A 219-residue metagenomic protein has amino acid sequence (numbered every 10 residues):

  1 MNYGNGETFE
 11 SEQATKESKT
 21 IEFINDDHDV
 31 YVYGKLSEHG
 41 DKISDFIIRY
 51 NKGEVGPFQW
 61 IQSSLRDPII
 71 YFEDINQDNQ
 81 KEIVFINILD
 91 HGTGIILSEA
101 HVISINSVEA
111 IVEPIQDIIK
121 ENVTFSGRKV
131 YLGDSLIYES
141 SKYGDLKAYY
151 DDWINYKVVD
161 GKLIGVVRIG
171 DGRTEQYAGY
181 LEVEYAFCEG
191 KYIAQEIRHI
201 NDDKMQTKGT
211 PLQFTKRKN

Functional and structural regions predicted by a protein language model:
M1-D29, V108-N219: Acidic, small-residue rich beta-repeat scaffolds with periodic aromatic anchors
M1-P68: Terminal domain-start segments
Y33-L36, N87-I88, V167: Recurrent small/Gly-Pro-centered beta-turn motifs in extracellular repeat architectures
E38, L89-T93, G170-T174: Short glycine/acidic-enriched loop and turn motifs that connect beta-strands
I43, D67-P68, V84, I96-E99 (+2 more regions): Short, surface-exposed coil-to-beta transition loops
F46-S63, H101-I115, A186-I193: Surface-exposed loop/turn elements that mediate protein-protein interactions on large endomembrane-trafficking
L65-F72, K208: Repeated scaffold domains used in trafficking and secretory/extracellular systems, primarily beta-propellers
E73-K81: Residues in Ca2+-coordinating acidic/glycine-rich loops
